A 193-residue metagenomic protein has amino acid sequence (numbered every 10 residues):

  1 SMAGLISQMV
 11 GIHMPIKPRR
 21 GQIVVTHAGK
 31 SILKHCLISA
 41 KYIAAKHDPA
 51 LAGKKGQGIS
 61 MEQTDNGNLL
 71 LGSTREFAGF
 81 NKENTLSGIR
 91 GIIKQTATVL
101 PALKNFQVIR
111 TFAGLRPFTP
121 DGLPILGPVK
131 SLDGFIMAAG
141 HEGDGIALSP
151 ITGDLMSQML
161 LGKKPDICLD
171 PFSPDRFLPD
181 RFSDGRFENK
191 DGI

Functional and structural regions predicted by a protein language model:
S1-K130, G192-I193: Active-site substrate-recognition segment that forms the wall of the catalytic cavity or substrate channel
V129-I193: C-terminal lid/capping helical subdomain adjacent to the catalytic/cofactor pocket in oxidative enzymes
